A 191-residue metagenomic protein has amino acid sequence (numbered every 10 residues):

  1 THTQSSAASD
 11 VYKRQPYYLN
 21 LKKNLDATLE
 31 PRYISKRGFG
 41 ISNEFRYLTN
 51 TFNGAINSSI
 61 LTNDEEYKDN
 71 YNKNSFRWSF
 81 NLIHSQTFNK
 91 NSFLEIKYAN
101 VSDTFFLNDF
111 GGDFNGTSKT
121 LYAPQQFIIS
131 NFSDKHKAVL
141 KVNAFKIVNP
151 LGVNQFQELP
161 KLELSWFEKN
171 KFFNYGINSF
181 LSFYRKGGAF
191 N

Functional and structural regions predicted by a protein language model:
T1-H2: Short, well-ordered junction/capping motifs at the entry into regular secondary structure
S5-N191: Outer-membrane beta-barrel proteins and related beta-barrel translocases across Gram-negative bacteria
